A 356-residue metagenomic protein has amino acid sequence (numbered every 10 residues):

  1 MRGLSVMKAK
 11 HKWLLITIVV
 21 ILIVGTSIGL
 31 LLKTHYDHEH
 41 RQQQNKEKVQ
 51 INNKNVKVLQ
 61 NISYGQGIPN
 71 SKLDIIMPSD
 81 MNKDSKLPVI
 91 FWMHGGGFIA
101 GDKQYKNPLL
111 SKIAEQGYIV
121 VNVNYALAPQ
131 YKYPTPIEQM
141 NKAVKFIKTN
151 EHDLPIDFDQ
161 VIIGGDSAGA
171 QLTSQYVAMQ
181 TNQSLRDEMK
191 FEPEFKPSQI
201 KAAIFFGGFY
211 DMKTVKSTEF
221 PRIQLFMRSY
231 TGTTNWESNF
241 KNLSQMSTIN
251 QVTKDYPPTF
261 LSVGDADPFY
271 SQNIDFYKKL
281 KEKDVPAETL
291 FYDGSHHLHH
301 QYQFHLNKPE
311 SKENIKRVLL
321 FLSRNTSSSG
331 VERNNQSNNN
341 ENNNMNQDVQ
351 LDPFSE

Functional and structural regions predicted by a protein language model:
M1-K12: N-terminal Lys/Arg-rich, disordered targeting/topogenic segments
W13-N338, N344-E356: Alpha/beta-hydrolase superfamily serine-hydrolase fold, recognizing
